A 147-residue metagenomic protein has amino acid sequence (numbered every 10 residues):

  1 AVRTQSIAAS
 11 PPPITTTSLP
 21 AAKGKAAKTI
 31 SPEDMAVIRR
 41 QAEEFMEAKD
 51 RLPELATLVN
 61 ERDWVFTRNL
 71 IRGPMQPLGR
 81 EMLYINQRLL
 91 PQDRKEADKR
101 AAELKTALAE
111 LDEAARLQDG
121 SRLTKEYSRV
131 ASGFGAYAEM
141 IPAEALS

Functional and structural regions predicted by a protein language model:
A1-S147: N-terminal plastid-targeting presequences
